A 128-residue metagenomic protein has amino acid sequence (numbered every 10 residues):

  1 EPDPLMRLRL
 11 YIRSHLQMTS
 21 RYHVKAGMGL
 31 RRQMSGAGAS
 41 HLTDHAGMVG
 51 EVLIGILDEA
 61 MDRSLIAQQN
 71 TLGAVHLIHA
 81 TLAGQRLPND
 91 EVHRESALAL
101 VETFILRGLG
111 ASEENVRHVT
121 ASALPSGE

Functional and structural regions predicted by a protein language model:
E1-L10, G27: Amphipathic alpha-helical linker/stalk segments
P2, Q68-L72, V92-E95, A99: Non-catalytic, surface-exposed connector residues within folded enzymatic/regulatory domains
M6, L10, Q17-R21, A37-R63 (+4 more regions): Amphipathic alpha-helical packing segments from all-alpha helical-bundle domains
Y22-A26: Short, structured loop/turn "capping" segments at alpha-beta junctions
M28-A37, A121-S122: Short linear capping/connector segments at secondary-structure termini
I78, L82-N115: A contiguous, mid-protein "functional segment" used to position or interact with cofactors/ions or partner subunits
S112-E128: C-terminal effector-binding regulatory domain of bacterial HTH transcription factors
